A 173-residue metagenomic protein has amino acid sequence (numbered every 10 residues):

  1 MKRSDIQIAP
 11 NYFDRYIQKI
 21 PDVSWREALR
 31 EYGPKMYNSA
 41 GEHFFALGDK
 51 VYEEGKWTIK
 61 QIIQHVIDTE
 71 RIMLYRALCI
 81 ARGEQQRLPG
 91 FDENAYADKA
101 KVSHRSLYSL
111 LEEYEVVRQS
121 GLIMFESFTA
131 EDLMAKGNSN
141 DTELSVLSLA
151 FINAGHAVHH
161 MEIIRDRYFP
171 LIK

Functional and structural regions predicted by a protein language model:
M1-I8, Y12-D14, A46-E93, M134-K173: Short, contiguous alpha-helical
P10-R15, S24-E27, S39-E42, Q85 (+2 more regions): Short acidic/polar alpha-helix capping motifs at helix-coil junctions
I17-P21, W57, Y96-L110, S139-S148: Acidic/His metal-coordination segments adjacent to aromatic residues that form catalytic metal sites in metalloenzymes
Q18-D22, E31, N38, T58 (+6 more regions): A generic structural signal for solvent-exposed, polar alpha-helical segments
P21-G55: Short, contiguous, helix-prone interaction/anchoring segments in small proteins
E27-G41, R76, Y96-M134, N153: Acidic/histidine-rich alpha-helical segments that form the ligand environment of transition-metal centers
